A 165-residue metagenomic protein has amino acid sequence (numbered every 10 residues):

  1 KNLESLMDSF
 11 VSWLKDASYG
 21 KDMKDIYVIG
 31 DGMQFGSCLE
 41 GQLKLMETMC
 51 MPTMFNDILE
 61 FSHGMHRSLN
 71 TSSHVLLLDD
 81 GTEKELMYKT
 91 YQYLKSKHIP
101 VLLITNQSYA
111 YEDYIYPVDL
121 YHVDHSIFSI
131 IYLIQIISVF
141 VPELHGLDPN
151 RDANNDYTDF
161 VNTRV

Functional and structural regions predicted by a protein language model:
S5-V165: A SIS-like phosphosugar-recognition module
